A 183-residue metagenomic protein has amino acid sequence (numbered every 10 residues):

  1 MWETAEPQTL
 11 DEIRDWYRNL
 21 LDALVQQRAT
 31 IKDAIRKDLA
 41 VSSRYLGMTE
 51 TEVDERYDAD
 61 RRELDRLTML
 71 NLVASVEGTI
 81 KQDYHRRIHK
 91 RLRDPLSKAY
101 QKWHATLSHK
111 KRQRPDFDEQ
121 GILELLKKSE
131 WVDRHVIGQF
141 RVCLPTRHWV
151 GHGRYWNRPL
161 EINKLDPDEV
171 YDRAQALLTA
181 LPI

Functional and structural regions predicted by a protein language model:
M1-M69: Extended intrinsically disordered or low-complexity regions, especially N/C-terminal cytosolic tails and loops, rather
L21-L24, R28, T79-I80, R147-R154 (+1 more regions): A structural signal for well-ordered alpha-helices, especially hydrophobic packing surfaces of coiled-coils
R44-G47, A74, G78, P145-W149 (+1 more regions): Generic structural signal for well-ordered, non-membrane alpha-helices
R61-R87: Short, hydrophobic, well-ordered secondary-structure elements
K81-G138, G153, N157: Short non-catalytic regulatory patches outside canonical folded cores
K127-I183: Charge-enriched, short contiguous segments at helix-coil
